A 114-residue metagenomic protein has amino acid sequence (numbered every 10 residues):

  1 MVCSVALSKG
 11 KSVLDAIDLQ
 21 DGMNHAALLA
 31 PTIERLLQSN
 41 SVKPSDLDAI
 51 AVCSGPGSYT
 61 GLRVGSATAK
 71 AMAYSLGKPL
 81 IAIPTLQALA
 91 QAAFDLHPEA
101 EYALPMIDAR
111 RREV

Functional and structural regions predicted by a protein language model:
C3-V114: Nucleotide and nucleotide-moiety/phosphate-recognizing core
